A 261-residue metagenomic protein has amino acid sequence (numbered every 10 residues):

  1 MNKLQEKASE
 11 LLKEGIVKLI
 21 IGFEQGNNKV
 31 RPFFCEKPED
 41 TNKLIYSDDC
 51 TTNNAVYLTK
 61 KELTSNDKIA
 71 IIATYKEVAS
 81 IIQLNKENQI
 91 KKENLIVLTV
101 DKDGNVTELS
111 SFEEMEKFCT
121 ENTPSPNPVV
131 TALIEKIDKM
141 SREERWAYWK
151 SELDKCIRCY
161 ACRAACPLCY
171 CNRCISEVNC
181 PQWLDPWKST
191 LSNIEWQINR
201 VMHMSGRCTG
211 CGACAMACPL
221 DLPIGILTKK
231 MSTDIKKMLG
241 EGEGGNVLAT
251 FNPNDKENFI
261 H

Functional and structural regions predicted by a protein language model:
M1-K155, P167, N172: Iron-sulfur-associated redox domains of electron-transfer enzymes in respiratory and anaerobic energy metabolism
L133-L153, C171-H261: Ferredoxin-type iron-sulfur electron-transfer modules in oxidoreductases and energy-metabolism complexes
A164: Phosphate-binding active sites in nucleotide-utilizing proteins
